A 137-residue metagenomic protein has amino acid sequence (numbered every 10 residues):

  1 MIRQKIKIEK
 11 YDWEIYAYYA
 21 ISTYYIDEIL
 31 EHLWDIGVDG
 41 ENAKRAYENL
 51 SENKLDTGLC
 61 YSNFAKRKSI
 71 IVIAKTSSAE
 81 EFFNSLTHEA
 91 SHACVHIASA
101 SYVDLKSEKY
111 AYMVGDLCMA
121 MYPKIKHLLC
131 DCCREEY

Functional and structural regions predicted by a protein language model:
M1-E28, C60, S69, S99 (+2 more regions): N-terminal low-structure segments adjacent to metalloprotease catalytic domains across cellular compartments
I29, A43-A46, M121, I125: Generic structural signal of hydrophobic/aromatic residues within well-ordered alpha-helices of folded domains
W34-E80, A93: Active-site scaffold of zinc-dependent metalloenzymes
E80-N84, A100: Alpha-helical hydrophobic/aromatic positions enriched in membrane-embedded helices and signal peptides
N84-H96: Active-site recognition of the HExxH zinc-binding catalytic motif
H96-Y102: Short helix/strand-bridging catalytic loops that position acidic/His residues to coordinate divalent metals and engage
D104-Y137: Post-HExxH zinc-binding segment in Zn-dependent metallohydrolases
